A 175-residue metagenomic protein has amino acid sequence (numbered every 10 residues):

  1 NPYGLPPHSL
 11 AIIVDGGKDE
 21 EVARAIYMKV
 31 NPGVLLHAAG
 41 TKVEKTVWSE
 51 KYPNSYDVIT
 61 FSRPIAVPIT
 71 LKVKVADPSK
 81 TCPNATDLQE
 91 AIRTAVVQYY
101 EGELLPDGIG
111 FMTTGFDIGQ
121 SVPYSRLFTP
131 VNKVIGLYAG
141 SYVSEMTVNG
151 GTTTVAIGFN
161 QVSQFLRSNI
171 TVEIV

Functional and structural regions predicted by a protein language model:
N1-Q120: Carbohydrate-recognition loop of C-type lectin domains
F61-S62, P83-V175: An aromatic-glycine-centered, glycine-rich loop/turn in mixed alpha/beta architecture
